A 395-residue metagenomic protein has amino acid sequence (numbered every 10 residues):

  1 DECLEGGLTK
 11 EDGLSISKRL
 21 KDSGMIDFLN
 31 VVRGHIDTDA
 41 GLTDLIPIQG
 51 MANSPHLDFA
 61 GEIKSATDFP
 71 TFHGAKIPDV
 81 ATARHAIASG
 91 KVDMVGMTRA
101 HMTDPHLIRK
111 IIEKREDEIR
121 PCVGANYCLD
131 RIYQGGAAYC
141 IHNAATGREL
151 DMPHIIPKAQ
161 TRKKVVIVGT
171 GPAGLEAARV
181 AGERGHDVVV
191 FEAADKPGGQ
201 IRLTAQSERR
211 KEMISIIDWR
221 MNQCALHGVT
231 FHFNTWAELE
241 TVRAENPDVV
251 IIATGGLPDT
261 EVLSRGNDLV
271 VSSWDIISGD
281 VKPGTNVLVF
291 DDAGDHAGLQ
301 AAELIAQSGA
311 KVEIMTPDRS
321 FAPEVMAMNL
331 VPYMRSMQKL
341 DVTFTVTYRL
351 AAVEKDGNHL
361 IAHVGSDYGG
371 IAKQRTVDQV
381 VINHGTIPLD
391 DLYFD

Functional and structural regions predicted by a protein language model:
D1, V31-G34, G74, S89 (+16 more regions): Generic beta-strand/beta-sheet core signal
D1-V168, P172, E176-E183, D187-V188 (+2 more regions): Flavin-dependent oxidoreductase catalytic cores
A40-L45, Q200-A205, L263-S264: Short acidic, glycine/proline-rich loop/turn micro-motifs
I46-A52, H154-P157, R162-K163, L203-S215 (+4 more regions): Short, contiguous acidic/charged loop-to-helix segments that flank catalytic cores in large enzymes
A83-G96, H106, K211, R220-G228 (+4 more regions): C-terminal structured "cap/appendage" subdomains that terminate the fold
R162-A193, H232-N246, A253-A327, D367-Q379 (+1 more regions): Rossmann-like dinucleotide/flavin-binding elements
D187-H227, D295-L350: Rossmann-like dinucleotide-binding cores of NAD(P)H-dependent redox enzymes
